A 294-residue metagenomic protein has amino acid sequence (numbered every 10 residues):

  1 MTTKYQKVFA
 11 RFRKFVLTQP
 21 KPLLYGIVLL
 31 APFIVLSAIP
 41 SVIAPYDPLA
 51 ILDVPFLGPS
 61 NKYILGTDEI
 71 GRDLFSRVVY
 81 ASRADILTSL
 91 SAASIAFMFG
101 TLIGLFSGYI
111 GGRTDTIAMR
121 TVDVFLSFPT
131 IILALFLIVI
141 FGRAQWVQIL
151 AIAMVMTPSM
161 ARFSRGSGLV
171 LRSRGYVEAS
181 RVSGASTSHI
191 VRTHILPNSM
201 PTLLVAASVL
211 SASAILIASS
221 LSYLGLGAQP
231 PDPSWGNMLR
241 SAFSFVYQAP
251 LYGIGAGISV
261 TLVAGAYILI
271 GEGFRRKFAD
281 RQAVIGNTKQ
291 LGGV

Functional and structural regions predicted by a protein language model:
M1-A31, L269-V294: Transmembrane alpha-helical segments of polytopic membrane transport and secretion proteins
F12, A38-S76, G225: Short membrane-interfacial helix/loop motifs at transmembrane-helix boundaries
I64, D68, L74, M98 (+3 more regions): Generic hydrophobic transmembrane alpha-helix motif, especially the helices
L74-Y109, L262-V263: Transmembrane alpha-helix signature in integral membrane proteins
R83-F99, S188-S220, Y267: Transmembrane alpha-helices
L135-F136, A144-I149, A153, L203-M238: Non-cytoplasmic
F141, M154-V155, P201, V205-V209 (+1 more regions): C-terminal transmembrane helix and the adjacent membrane-cytosol boundary/short C-terminal tail of inner/organellar
F163-S199, R276: Short cytoplasmic-facing helical segments at TM-TM junctions of multi-pass membrane proteins
